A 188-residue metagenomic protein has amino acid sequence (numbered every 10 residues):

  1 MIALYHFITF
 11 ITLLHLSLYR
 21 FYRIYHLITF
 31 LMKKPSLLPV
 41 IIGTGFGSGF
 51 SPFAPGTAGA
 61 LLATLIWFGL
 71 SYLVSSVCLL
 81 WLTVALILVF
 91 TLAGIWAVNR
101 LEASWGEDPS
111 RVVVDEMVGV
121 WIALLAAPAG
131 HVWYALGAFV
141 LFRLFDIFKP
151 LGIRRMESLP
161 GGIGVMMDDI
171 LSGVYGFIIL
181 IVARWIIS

Functional and structural regions predicted by a protein language model:
Y5-Y19, Y25-L27: Intrinsic disorder
F30-L61, I95-I122, L144-V174: Interhelical loop and helix-boundary elements at the membrane-water interface of polytopic inner-membrane proteins
V40-I41, A60, L79-I87, H131-A135 (+2 more regions): Residue-level signature of transmembrane alpha-helical entry/exit and packing/kink sites in multi-pass membrane
L62-S75, I122-A127: Interfacial segments of multi-pass membrane proteins
F68, I87-W96, L124-L125, A138-D146 (+1 more regions): Alpha-helical transmembrane segments of multi-pass membrane proteins
Y72-V84, I153-G162: Membrane interface segments of multi-pass transport proteins and intramembrane proteases
V182-S188: Juxtamembrane boundary at the C-terminal end of a transmembrane helix
